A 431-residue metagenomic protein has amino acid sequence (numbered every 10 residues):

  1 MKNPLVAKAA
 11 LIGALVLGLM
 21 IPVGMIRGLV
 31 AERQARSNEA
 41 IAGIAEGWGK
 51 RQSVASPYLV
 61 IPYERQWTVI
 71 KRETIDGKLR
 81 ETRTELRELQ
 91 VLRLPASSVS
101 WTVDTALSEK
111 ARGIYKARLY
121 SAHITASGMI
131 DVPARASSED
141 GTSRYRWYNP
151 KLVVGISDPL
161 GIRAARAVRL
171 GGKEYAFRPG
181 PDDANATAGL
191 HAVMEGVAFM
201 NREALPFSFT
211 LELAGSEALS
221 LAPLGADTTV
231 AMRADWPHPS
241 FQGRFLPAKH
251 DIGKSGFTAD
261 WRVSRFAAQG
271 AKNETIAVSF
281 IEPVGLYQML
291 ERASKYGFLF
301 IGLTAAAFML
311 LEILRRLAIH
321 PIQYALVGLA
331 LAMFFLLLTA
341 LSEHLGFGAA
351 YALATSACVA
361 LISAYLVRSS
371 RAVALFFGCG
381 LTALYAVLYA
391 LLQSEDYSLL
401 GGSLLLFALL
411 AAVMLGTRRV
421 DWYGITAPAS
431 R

Functional and structural regions predicted by a protein language model:
M1, E32, R36, V278-L286 (+2 more regions): Juxtamembrane loop-helix boundary motifs flanking transmembrane segments in multi-pass membrane proteins
K2-G28, E32: Hydrophobic alpha-helical transmembrane signal-anchor segments
I26-R51: Alpha-helical transmembrane signal-anchor/signal-peptide segments
A35, E39, E46, S56 (+2 more regions): Soluble non-transmembrane domains of integral membrane proteins
K50-V54, R135, D396, W422: Intrinsically disordered or highly flexible coil/loop and linker segments, enriched in small and charged/polar residues
Y63-R72: Membrane-proximal extracellular/periplasmic loop immediately following the first transmembrane helix
K272-I301, H320: Cytosolic-side membrane-insertion boundary helix
F298-R431: Generic detector of multi-pass transmembrane helix bundles and their immediately adjacent loops in polytopic membrane
